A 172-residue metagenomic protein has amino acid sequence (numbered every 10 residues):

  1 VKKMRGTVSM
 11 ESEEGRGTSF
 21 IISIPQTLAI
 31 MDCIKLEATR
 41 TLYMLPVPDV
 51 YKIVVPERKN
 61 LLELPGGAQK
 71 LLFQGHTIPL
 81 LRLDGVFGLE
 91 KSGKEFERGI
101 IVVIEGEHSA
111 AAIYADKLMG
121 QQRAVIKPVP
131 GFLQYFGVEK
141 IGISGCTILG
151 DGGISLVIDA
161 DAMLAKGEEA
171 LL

Functional and structural regions predicted by a protein language model:
V1-L172: Conserved secondary-structure micro-motifs at functional edges
